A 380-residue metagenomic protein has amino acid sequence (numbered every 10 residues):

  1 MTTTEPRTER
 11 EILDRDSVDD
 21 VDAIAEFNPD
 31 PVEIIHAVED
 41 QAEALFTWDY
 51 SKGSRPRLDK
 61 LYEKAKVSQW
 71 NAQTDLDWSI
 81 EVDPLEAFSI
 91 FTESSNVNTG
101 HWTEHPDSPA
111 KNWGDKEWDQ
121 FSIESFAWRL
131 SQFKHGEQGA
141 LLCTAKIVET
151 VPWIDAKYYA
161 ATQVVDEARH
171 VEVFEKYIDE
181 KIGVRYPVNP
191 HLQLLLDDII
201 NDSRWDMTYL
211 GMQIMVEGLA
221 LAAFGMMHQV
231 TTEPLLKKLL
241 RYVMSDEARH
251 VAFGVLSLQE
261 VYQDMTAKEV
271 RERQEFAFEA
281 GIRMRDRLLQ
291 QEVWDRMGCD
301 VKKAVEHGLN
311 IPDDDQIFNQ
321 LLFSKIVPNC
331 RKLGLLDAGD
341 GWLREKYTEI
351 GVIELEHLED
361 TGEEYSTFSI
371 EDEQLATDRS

Functional and structural regions predicted by a protein language model:
M1-C143, E149-K157, E180-P187, H191 (+3 more regions): Terminal targeting/low-complexity segments that flank the catalytic cores of oxidoreductases
S131-K134, Q138, A161-V164, A168 (+3 more regions): Short amphipathic alpha-helical segments with heptad-repeat character
G136-C143, H170, V216-A223, H250: Amphipathic, well-ordered alpha-helical segments in soluble domains
L141, V171, E175-I178, V251 (+1 more regions): A structural signal for well-ordered alpha-helices, especially hydrophobic packing surfaces of coiled-coils
C143-I147, A161-T162, L221-M227, L239-Y242 (+1 more regions): A structural feature that tracks compact, well-ordered secondary-structure segments with a strong bias toward
W153-G183: Carboxylate/His-rich catalytic cores and anion/metal-binding grooves
K176-A248, E272-R283: Active-site-proximal alpha-helical scaffolds that flank and shape metal-associated catalytic sites
L239, V251-V261, F278: Helix-loop elements that line ligand-binding/catalytic pockets
